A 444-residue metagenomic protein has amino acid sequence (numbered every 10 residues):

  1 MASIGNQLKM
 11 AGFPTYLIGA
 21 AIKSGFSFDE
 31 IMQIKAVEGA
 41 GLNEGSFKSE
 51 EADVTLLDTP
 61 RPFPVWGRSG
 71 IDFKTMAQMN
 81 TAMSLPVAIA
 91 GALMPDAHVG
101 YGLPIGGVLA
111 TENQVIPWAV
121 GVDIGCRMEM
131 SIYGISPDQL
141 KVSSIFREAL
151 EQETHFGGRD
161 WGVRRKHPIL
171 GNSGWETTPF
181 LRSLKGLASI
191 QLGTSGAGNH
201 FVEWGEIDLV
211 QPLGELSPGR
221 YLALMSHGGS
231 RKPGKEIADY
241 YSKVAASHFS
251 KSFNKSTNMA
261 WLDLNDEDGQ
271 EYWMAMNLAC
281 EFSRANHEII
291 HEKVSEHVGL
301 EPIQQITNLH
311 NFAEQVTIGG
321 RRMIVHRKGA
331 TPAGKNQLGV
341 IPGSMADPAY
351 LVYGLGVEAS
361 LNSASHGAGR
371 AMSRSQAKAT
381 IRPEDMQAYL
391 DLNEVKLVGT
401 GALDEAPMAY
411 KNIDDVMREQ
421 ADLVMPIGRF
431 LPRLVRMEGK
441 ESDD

Functional and structural regions predicted by a protein language model:
M1-K35: Eukaryotic low-complexity, mixed-charge intrinsically disordered interaction/regulatory segments enriched in acidic
K35-E44, C126, P218, S230: Soluble secreted/lumenal catalytic domains with histidine-centered metal-binding or acid-base catalytic motifs
S46-A77, P86-A90, V99-I105, Q114-P117 (+3 more regions): Domain-length cofactor-binding catalytic modules of enzymes
V108-A110, S131-Y133, V352-Y353: Short beta-strand-to-turn element immediately C-terminal to the catalytic PLP-Schiff-base lysine in fold type I
N113-G121, C126-G134: N-terminal cap/recognition module
Y133-P137, I145: Acidic, low-complexity central loop/insert segments
V163: Phosphate-ester processing/binding pockets and catalytic centers
